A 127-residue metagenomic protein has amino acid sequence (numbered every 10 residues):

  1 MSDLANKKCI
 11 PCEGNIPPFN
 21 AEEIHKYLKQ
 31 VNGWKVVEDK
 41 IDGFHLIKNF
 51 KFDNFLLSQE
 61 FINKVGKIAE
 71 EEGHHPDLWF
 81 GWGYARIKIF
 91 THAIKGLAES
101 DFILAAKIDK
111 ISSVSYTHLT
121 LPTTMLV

Functional and structural regions predicted by a protein language model:
S2-W34, I41-H45, D53-L56, N63 (+3 more regions): Long, contiguous binding/interaction regions
L78: Extracellular glycan-recognition modules
T117-P122: Conserved small/polar residues in nucleotide/adenosyl-binding loops
